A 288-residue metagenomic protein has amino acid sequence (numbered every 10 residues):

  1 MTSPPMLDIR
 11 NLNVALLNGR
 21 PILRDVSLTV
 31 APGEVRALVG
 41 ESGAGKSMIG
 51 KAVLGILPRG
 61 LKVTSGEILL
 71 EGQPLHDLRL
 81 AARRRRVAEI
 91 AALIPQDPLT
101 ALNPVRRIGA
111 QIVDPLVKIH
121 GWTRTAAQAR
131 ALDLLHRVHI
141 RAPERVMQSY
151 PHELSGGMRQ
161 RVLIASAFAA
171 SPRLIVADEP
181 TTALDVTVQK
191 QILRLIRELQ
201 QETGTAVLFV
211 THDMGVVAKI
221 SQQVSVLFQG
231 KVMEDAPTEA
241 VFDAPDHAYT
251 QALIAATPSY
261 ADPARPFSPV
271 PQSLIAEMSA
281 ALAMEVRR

Functional and structural regions predicted by a protein language model:
P5, R141-E144, P237-R288: Short catalytic/signature loops enriched in Gly
K62, L75-A92, A110, K118 (+1 more regions): ABC ATPase NBD coupling module
P74, A126-R145, A255: Conserved ABC ATPase "signature" region
A169-R173: A short, proline-enriched helix->beta-strand linker immediately N-terminal to the Walker B motif in ABC-type P-loop
V217-K219: A short, surface-exposed alpha-helical micro-motif characterized by mixed small hydrophobic and charged/polar residues
V232-A236: ABC ATPase "signature
